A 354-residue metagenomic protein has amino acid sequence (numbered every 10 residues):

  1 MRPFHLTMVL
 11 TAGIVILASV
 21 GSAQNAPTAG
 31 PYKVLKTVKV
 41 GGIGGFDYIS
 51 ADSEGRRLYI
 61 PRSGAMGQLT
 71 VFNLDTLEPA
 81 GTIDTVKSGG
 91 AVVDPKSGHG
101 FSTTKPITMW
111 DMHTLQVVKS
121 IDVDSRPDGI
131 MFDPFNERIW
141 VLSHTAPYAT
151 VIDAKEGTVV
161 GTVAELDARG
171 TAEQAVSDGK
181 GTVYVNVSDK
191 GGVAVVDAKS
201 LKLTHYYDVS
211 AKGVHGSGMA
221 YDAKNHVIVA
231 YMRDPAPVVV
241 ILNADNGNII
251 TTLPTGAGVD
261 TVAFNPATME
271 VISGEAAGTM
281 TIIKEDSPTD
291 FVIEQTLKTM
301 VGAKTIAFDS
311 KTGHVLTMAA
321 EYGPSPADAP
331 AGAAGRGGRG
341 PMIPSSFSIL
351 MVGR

Functional and structural regions predicted by a protein language model:
M1-L6: Positively charged n-region of N-terminal signal peptides that target proteins for export
T7-S19: Bacterial N-terminal signal peptides
S19-R354: Predominantly soluble domains enriched in secretory-pathway, periplasmic, or organellar proteins
